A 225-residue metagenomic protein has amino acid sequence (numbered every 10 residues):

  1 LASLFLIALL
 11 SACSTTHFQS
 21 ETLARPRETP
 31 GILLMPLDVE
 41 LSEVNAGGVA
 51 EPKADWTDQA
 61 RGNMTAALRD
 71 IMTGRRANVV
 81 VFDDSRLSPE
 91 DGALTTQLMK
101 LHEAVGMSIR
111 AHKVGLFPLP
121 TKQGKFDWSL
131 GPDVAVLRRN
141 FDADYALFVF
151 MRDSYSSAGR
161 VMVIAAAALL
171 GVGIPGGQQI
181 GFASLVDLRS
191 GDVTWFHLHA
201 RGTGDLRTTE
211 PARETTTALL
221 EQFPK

Functional and structural regions predicted by a protein language model:
L1-L4: Bacterial N-terminal signal peptides that target proteins for export
L6-I7, L185: N-terminal hydrophobic or amphipathic segments with adjacent small-residue motifs that include Sec signal peptides
L9-A12: C-terminal motif of bacterial Sec signal peptides marking the signal peptidase cleavage site
S14-V44, G62-A67, L130-Y145, F150-K225: C-terminal/domain-edge helix-coil "capping" segments
G47-R152, D192-L198: N-terminal segment of the mature soluble domain
